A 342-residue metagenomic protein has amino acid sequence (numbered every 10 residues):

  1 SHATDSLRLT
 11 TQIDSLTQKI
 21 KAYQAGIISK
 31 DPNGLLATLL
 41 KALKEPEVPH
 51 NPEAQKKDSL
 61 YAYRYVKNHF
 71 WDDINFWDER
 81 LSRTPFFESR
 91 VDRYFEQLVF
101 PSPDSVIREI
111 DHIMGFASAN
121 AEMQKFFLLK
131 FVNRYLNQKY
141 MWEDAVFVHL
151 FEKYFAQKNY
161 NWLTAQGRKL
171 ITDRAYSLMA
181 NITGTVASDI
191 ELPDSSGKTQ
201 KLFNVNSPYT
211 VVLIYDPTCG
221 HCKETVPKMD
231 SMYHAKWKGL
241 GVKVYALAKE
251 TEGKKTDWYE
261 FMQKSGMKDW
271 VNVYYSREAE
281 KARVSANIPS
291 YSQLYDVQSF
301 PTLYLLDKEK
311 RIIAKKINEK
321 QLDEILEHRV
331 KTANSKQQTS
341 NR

Functional and structural regions predicted by a protein language model:
S1-K198: Oxidative protein folding and maturation machinery
V186, P208, Q298-F300: Short, small/polar residue-rich loop motifs at catalytic or cofactor-binding pockets
Q200-D230, K243-Y245: Short active-site neighborhood of thiol/selenol oxidoreductases, capturing the structured segment around
E224-S265, E280-I288: Structural microenvironment flanking redox-active thiols in thiol-disulfide oxidoreductases
N272-S276, K316: Short acidic-hydrophobic, aromatic-tinged amphipathic segments that line or gate anion-handling sites
E280-H328: Thiol/disulfide oxidoreductase modules built on the thioredoxin-like
T332-R342: Short, basic, low-complexity termini and linkers enriched in Ser/Thr/Gly/Pro that act as targeting/leader peptides
